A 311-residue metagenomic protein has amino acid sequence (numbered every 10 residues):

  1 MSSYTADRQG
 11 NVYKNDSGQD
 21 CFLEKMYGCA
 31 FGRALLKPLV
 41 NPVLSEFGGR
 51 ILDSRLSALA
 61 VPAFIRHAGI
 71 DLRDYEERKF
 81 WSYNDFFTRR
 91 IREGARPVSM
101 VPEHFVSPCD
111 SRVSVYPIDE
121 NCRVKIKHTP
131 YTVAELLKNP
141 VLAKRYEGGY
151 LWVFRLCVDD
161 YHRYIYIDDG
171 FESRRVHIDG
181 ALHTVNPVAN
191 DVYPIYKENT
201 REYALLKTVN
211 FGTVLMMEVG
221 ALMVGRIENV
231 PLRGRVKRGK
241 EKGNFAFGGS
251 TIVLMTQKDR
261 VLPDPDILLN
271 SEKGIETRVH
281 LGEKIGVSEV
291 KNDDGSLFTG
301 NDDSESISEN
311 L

Functional and structural regions predicted by a protein language model:
M1-L311: Contiguous, well-folded functional domains in the mature portion of proteins
